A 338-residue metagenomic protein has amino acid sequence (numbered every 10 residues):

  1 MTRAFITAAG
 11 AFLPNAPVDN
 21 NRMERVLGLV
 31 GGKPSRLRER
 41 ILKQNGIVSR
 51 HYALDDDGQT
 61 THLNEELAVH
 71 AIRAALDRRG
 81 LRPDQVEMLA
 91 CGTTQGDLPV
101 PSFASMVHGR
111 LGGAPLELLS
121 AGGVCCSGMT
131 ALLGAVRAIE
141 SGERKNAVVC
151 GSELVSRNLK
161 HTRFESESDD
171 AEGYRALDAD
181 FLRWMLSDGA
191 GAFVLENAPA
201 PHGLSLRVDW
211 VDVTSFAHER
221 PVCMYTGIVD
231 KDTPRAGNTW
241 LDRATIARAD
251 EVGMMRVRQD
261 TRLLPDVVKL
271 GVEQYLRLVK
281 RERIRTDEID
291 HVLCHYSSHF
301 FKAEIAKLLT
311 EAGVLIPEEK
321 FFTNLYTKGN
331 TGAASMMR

Functional and structural regions predicted by a protein language model:
M1-H62, G173-D266: Condensing-enzyme catalytic core mediating Claisen C-C bond formation in acyl metabolism
I6-A8, I41, A75, V86-L89 (+7 more regions): Buried hydrophobic positions in well-ordered alpha/beta secondary-structure cores of metabolic enzymes
F12, G92-D97, G123-G128, G151-S156 (+2 more regions): Acidic, glycine-rich active-site loops and adjacent beta-strand->loop/helix elements that engage anionic groups
P17-V18, V100-S102, T130-L133, N158-F164 (+1 more regions): Short acidic, glycine/serine/threonine-rich loops at helix termini
M23-L29, S102-A114, A138-S141, T162-G173 (+1 more regions): A glycine- and small-aliphatic-rich helix-loop capping segment at beta-alpha/alpha-beta transitions that lines
E65-V69, L76, Q95-G96, G109-A114 (+3 more regions): Claisen-condensing/thiolase-fold acyl-transfer catalytic domains that form or cleave C-C bonds in fatty acid
D84-G92, T286-H295: Short glycine-rich phosphate-binding loop at a beta-alpha junction
E143-R163, F216-M224, S298-F301: Acyl-CoA/ACP chain-elongation machinery
